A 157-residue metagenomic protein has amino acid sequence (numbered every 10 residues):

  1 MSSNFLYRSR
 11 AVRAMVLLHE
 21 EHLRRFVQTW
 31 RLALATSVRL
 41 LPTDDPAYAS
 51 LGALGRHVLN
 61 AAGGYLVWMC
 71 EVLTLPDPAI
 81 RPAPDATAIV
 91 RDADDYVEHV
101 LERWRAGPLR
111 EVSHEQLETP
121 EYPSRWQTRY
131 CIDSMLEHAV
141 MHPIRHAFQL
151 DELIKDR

Functional and structural regions predicted by a protein language model:
M1-L6, V16, V38-P82, E121-R157: Short, contiguous alpha-helical
R10-A14: Terminal, regulation- and interaction-focused segments at domain boundaries
L18-L32, P84-E121, Y130-I144, Q149: Acidic/histidine-rich alpha-helical segments that form the ligand environment of transition-metal centers
